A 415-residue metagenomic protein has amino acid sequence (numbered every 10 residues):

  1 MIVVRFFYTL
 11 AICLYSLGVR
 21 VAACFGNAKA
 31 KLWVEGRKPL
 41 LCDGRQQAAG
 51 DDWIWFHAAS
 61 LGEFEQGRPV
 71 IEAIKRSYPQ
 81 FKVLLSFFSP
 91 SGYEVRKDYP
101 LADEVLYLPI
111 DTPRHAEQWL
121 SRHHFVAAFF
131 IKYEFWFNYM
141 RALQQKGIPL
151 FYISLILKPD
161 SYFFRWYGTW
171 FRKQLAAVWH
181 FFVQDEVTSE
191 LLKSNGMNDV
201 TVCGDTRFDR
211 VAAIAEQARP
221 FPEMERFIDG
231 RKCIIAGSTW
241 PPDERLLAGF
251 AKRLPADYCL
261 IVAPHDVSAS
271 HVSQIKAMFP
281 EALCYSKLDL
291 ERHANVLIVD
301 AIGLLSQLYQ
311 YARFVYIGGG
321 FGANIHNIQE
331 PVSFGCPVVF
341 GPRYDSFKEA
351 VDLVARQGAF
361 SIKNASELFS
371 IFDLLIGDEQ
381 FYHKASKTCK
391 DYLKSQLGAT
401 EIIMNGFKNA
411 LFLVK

Functional and structural regions predicted by a protein language model:
V4-A22, G26: Membrane-interacting alpha-helical segments
R20, C24, A28-Q217, I235 (+3 more regions): Active-site and donor-binding regions of nucleotide-sugar-utilizing enzymes
P69, A73, S86, Y93 (+1 more regions): Donor-nucleotide binding loops and adjacent catalytic segments primarily of GT-B fold Leloir glycosyltransferases
V95-P100, S194-G196, V272-P280, D352: Short, aromatic/basic amphipathic alpha-helical patches
W119-S121, Q174-L175, F227, L308 (+1 more regions): Structural alpha-helical scaffold elements that stabilize or flank donor/cofactor-binding regions in carbohydrate
H123-A127, H293-A323: Acidic donor-binding loop of glycosyltransferase active sites
V178, S194-N195, Q307-Y392, G406: Catalytic binding pocket for nucleotide-activated donors in carbohydrate/polymer assembly enzymes
Q396-K415: C-terminal alpha-helical cap of glycosyltransferases
